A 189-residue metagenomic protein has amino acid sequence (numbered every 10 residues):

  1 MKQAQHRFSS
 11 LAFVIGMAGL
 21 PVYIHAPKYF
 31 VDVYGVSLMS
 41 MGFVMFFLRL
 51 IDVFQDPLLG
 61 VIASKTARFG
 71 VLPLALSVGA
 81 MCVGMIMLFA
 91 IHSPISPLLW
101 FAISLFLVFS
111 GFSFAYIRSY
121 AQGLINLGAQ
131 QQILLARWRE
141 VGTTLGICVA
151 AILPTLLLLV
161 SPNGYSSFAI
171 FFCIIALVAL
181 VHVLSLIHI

Functional and structural regions predicted by a protein language model:
M1-R49: Helix-loop boundary and gating motifs at the non-cytosolic
F43-A63: Central cavity-lining transmembrane alpha-helices of secondary-active solute carriers, predominantly the Major
S64-G79: Cytoplasmic membrane-interface "Motif A"-like loop-to-helix N-cap segments of 12-TM Major Facilitator Superfamily
A75-I95: C-terminal ends and interior cores of transmembrane alpha-helices in multi-pass membrane transporters/permeases
S96-A115: Hydrophobic core of transmembrane alpha-helices in multi-pass small-molecule transporters, especially MFS/SLC-type
L134-P154: Glycine-rich segments within core transmembrane alpha-helices of 12-TM secondary carriers
S167-L184: Symmetry-related core transmembrane helices of the 12-TM Major Facilitator Superfamily/SLC fold
I187-I189: Conserved small/polar residues in nucleotide/adenosyl-binding loops
